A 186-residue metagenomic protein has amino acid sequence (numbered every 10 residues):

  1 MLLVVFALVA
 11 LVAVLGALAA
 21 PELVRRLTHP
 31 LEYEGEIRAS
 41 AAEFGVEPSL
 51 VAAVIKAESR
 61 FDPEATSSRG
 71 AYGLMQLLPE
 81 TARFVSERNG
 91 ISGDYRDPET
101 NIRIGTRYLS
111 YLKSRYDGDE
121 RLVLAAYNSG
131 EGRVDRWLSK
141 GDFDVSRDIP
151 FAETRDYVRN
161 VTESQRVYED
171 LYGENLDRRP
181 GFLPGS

Functional and structural regions predicted by a protein language model:
M1-F6, F182-S186: Short, low-complexity, intrinsically disordered N-terminal peptides in bacterial proteins
L2-A19: Hydrophobic membrane-insertion alpha-helices, especially the h-region of bacterial N-terminal signal peptides
G16-S186: Catalytic glycan-binding domains that act on GlcNAc-containing polysaccharides
